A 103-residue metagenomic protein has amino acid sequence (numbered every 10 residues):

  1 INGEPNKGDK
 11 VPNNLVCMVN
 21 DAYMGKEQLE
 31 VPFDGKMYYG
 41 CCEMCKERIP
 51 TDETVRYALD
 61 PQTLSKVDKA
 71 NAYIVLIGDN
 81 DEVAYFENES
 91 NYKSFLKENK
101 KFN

Functional and structural regions predicted by a protein language model:
I1-N103: Intrinsically disordered, low-complexity terminal tails/loops enriched in metal-binding residues
